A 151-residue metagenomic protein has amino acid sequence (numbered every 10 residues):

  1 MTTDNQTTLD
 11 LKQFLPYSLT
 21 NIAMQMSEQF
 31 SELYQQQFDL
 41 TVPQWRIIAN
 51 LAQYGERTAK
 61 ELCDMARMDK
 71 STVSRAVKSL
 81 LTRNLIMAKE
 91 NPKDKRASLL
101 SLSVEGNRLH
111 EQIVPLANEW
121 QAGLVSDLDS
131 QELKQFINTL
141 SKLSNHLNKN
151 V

Functional and structural regions predicted by a protein language model:
M1-Q37: N-terminal leader segment of winged-helix/HTH proteins
M1-T8, Q131-V151: C-terminal regulatory/oligomerization modules of transcriptional regulators
A23, A49-Q53, V114, S141: Short, locally clustered residues in the helix-turn-helix/winged-helix DNA-binding domain
E28-T72: N-terminal helix-turn-helix DNA-binding core of bacterial DNA-binding proteins
F38-D39, T82, S144: A secondary-structure capping/hinge motif
M65, K78-N138: Charged, amphipathic alpha-helical coiled-coil/dimerization segments
